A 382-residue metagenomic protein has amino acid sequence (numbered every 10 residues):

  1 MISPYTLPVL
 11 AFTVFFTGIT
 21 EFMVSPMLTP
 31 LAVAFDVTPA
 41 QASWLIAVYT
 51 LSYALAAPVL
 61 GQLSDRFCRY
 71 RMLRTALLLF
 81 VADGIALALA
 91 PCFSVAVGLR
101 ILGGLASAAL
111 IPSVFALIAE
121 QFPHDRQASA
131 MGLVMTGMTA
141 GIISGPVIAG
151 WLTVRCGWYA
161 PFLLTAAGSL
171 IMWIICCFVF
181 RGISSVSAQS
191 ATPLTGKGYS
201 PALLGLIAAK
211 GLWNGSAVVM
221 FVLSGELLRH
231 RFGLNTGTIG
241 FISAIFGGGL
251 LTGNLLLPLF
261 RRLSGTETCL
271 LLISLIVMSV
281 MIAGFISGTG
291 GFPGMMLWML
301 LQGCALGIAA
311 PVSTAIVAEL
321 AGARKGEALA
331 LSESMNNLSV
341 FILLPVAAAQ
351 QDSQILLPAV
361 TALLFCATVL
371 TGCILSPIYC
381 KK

Functional and structural regions predicted by a protein language model:
D36, C68, L89-V95, G288-G290: Helix-breaking motifs and short loop linkers at transmembrane-helix boundaries and internal kinks in secondary membrane
L55-P91: Conserved MFS/SLC helix-loop-helix module at the cytosolic interface between two early adjacent transmembrane helices
A57-C68, G253-T266, Q351: Helix-to-loop junctions at the C-terminal end of transmembrane segments in multipass secondary transporters
D83, S94-L102, P293-L301: Paired small-residue
L99-M138: Cytoplasmic helix-loop-helix junction between adjacent transmembrane helices in 12-TM secondary transporters
H124-D125, G132-F180: Helix-loop-helix hairpin linking two adjacent transmembrane segments in secondary transporters
E267-S313: C-terminal transmembrane helical hairpin of 12-TM major facilitator-type secondary transporters
E319-S353: A late C-terminal transmembrane helix in Major Facilitator Superfamily
